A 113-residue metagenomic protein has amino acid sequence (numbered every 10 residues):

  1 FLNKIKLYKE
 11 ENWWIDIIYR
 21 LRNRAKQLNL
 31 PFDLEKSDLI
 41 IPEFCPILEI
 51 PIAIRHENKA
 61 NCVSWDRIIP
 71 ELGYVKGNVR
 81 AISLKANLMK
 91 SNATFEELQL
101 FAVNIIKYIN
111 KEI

Functional and structural regions predicted by a protein language model:
F1-I54, V75, M89, A93-I113: Contiguous alpha-helical segments
K59-S64, I68-N78: Short linker/helix segments within small regulatory modules
A60-C62, R80, E96-L100: "Short basic amphipathic alpha-helical interaction patches in structured regions
I82-L84: Zinc-coordinating Cys/His ligand positions in small cysteine/histidine-rich zinc-finger domains
